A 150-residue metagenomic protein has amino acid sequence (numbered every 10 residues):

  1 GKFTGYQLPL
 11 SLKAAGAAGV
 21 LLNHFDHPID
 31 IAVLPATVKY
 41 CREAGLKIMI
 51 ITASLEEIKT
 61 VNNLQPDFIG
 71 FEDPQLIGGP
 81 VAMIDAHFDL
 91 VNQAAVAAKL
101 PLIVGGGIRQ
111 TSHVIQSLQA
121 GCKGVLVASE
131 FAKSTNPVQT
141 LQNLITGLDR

Functional and structural regions predicted by a protein language model:
G1, N23, I50, G106-G107 (+1 more regions): Glycine- and other small-residue-rich loops at beta-strand/loop junctions that grip anionic moieties
G1-C41: Glycine/small-residue-rich loop that forms an oxyanion/phosphate-binding "nest" at active or ligand-binding sites
T4-G5, P66-Q93, R109, T140: Glycine/Thr-rich beta-alpha phosphate-binding loop at enzyme active sites
Q7-L8, I50-Q65, A98, V104 (+1 more regions): Catalytic cores of alpha/beta
L12, V61, E72, S117 (+2 more regions): Conserved, mostly hydrophobic/aromatic
A18-D30, F68-V81, A120-T140: Glycine-rich phosphate-binding active-site loops on the catalytic face of alpha/beta enzymes
L21, M49-I51, G70, I103: Structural detector of well-ordered beta-strand residues that form the stable sheet scaffold of enzyme domains
L34-E43, M83-D85, L118, S129-R150: C-terminal helical cap(s) of enzyme catalytic domains, especially alpha/beta-barrels
